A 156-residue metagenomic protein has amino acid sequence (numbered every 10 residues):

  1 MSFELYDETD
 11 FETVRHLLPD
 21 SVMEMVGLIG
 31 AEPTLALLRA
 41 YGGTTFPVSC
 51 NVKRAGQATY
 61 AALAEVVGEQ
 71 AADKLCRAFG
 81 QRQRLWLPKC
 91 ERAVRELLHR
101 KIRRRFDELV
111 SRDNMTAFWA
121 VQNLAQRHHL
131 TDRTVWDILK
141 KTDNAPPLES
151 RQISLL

Functional and structural regions predicted by a protein language model:
M1-R54, T59, Q81: DNA-contacting interfaces and partner/effector-binding or oligomerization modules in DNA-centric proteins
R15-L18, E69-L97: Basic, amphipathic alpha-helix used for nucleic-acid engagement in HTH/winged-helix/SANT-Myb modules and analogous
M25, N114-H129, V135: Short alpha-helical "recognition helix" segments of helix-turn-helix
N51-L75: Acidic (E/D-rich), amphipathic helical modules within compact regulatory domains
A61-E65, E69, K101-R104, Q152-L156: Intrinsically disordered, low-complexity basic tails/linkers immediately adjacent to helix-turn-helix/homeobox/MYB/SANT
E91, P146-L156: Short Lys/Arg-enriched helix C-cap and helix-to-coil transition segments that create basic nucleic-acid-contact patches
R95-F118: Short, amphipathic alpha-helical "recognition" segments used to contact nucleic acids or chromatin
L139: DNA major-groove recognition helix of helix-turn-helix
